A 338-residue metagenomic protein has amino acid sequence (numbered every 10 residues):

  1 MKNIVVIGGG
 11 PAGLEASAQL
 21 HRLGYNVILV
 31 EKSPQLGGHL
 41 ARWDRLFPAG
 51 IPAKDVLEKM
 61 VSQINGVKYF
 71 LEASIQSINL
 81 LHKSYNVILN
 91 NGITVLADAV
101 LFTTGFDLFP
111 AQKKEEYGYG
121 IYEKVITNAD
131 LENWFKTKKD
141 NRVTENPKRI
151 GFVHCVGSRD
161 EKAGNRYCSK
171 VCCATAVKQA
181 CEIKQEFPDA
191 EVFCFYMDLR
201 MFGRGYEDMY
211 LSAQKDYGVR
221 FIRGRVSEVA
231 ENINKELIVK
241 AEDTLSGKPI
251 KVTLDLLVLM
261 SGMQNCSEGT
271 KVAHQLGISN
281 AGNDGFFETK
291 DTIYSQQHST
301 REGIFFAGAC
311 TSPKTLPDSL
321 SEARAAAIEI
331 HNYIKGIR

Functional and structural regions predicted by a protein language model:
M1-R338: Residues forming the flavin
